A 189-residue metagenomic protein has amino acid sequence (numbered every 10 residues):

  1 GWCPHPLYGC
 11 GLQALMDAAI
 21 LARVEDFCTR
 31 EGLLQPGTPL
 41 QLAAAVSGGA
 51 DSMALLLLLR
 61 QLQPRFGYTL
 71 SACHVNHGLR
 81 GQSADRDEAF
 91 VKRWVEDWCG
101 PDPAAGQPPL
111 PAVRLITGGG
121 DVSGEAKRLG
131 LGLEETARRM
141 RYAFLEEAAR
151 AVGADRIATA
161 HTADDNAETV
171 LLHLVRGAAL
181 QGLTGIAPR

Functional and structural regions predicted by a protein language model:
Y8, Q13-R189: Core alpha/beta nucleotide-donor-binding catalytic domains of modification enzymes
